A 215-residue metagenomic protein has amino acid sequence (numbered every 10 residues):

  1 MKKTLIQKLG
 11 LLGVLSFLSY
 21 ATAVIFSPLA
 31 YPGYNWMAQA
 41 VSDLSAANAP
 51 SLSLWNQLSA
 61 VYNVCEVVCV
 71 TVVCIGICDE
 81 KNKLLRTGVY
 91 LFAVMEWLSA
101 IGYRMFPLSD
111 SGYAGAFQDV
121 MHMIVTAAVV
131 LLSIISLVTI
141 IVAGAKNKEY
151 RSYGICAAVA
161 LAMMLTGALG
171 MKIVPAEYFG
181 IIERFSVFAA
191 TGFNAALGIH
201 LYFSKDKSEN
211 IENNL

Functional and structural regions predicted by a protein language model:
I6-V14, K81-V94, Y150-A157: Interfacial segments of alpha-helical transmembrane regions
F17-N35: Alpha-helical transmembrane segments of multi-pass membrane proteins
A21, M95-G102, L161-M171: Aromatic-anchored segments of alpha-helical transmembrane domains
L44-V64: Interfacial helix-start motif at the membrane-water boundary
V61-G88, I135-A145, G198: Internal transmembrane alpha-helix with an interfacial aromatic "cap," most often the third helix
S99-I140: Membrane-proximal helix-loop-helix units in multi-pass membrane proteins
I141-L215: Terminal transmembrane helical module of multi-pass membrane proteins
